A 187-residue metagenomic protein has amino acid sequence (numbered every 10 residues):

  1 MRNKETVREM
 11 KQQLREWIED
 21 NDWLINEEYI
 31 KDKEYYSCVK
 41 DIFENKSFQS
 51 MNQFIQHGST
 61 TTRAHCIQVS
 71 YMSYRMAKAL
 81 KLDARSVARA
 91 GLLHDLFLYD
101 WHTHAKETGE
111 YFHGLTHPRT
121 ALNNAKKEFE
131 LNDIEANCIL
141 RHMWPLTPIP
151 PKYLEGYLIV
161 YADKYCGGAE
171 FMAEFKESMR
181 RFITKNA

Functional and structural regions predicted by a protein language model:
M1-A187: Metal-dependent phosphohydrolase cores
